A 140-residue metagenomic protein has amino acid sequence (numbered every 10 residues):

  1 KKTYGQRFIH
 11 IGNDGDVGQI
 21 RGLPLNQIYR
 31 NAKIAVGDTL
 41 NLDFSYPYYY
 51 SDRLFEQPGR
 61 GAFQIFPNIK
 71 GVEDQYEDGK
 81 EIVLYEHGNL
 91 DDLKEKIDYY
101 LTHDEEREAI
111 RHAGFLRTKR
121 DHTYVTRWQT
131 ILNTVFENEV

Functional and structural regions predicted by a protein language model:
K1-D78, N138: Nucleotide-sugar donor-binding catalytic core of glycosyltransferases
V17, Y46, I82, H103 (+1 more regions): Generic anion/oxyanion-binding catalytic loop in active/binding sites
P24, R53, K96, A113-G114: Short, hydrophobic/aromatic alpha-helical segments in well-folded domains
E56, D98-T102, L116, R120: Short basic/hydrophobic patches in alpha-helices and adjacent helix-turn junctions that form amphipathic surface motifs
Q64-P67, E81-G88, I131-V140: Short, contiguous hydrophobic alpha-helices characteristic of membrane insertion segments
E73-K96: Change "using UDP/GDP/dTDP sugars" to "using nucleotide sugars
L90-T102, W128-F136: Two-component system phosphotransfer/interaction surface
E105-N133: A charged, aromatic-enriched C-terminal amphipathic alpha-helix characteristic of glycosyltransferases across folds
